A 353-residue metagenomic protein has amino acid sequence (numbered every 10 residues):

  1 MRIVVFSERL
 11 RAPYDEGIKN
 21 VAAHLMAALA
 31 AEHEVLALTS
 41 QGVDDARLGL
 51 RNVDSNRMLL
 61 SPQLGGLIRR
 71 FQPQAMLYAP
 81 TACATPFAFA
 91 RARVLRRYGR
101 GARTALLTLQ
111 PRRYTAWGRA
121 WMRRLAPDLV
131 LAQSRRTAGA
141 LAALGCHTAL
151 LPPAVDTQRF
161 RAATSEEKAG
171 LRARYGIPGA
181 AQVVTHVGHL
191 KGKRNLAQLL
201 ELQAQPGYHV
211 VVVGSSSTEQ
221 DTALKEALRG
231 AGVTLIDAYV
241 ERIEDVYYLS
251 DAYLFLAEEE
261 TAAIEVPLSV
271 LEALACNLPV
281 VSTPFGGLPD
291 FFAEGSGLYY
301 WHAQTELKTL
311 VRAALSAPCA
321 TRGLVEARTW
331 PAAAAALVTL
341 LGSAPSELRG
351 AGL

Functional and structural regions predicted by a protein language model:
V4-F6, P178-R194, L200-G207: Conserved donor-binding/catalytic core segment of Leloir-type glycosyltransferases
S40-V43, V187, H209-T222: Glycosyltransferase donor-sugar binding loop
P127-E166: Donor nucleotide-sugar binding/catalytic pocket of nucleotide-sugar-dependent glycosyltransferases
T222-E241: Nucleotide-activated donor-binding/catalytic signature segment of Leloir-type glycosyltransferases, i.e., the conserved
F255, A275, P279-S282: Short hydrophobic beta-strand element within catalytic cores of glycosyltransferases and related nucleotide-activated
F255-L271, P289-D290: Nucleotide-sugar-dependent
E294-T305, R312-S316: Conserved acidic donor-binding segment of nucleotide-sugar-dependent glycosyltransferases
T305, L315-P345: A charged, aromatic-enriched C-terminal amphipathic alpha-helix characteristic of glycosyltransferases across folds
